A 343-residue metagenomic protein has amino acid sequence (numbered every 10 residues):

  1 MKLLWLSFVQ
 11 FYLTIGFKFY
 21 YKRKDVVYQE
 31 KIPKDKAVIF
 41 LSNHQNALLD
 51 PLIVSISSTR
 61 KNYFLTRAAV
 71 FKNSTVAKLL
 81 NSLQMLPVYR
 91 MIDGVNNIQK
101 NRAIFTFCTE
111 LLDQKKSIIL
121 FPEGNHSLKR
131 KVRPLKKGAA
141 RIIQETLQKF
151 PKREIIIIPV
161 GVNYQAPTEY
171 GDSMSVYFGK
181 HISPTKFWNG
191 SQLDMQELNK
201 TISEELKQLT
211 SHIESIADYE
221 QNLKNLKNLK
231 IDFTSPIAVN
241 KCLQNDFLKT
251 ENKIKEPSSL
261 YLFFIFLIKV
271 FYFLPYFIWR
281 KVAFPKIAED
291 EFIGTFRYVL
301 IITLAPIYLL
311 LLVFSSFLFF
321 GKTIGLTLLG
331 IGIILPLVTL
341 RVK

Functional and structural regions predicted by a protein language model:
M1-I39, L52, V239-C242, F247-Y261 (+2 more regions): Membrane-anchoring hydrophobic helices of lipid-metabolizing enzymes
W5, I32-N96, A283-D290: Catalytic core of membrane glycerolipid acyltransferases/transacylases, capturing the structured, soluble-facing
K22, H44, I98-R102: A conditional alpha-helix N-cap/helix-loop micro-motif detector
K22, R60, N81, R153 (+1 more regions): Residue-level signal for beta-strand positions within conserved beta-sheet cores that form or flank
N97-S259, L267, G330-L340: Non-catalytic C-terminal accessory region of glycerolipid acyltransferases and related lyso-lipid remodeling enzymes
F264-F271: Short, hydrophobic, well-ordered secondary-structure elements
A283, I287, V338-K343: N-terminal targeting/anchoring "stem" of glycan-biosynthesis enzymes
L304-L310: Core segments of transmembrane alpha-helices that mediate helix-helix packing or line hydrophobic substrate/ligand
